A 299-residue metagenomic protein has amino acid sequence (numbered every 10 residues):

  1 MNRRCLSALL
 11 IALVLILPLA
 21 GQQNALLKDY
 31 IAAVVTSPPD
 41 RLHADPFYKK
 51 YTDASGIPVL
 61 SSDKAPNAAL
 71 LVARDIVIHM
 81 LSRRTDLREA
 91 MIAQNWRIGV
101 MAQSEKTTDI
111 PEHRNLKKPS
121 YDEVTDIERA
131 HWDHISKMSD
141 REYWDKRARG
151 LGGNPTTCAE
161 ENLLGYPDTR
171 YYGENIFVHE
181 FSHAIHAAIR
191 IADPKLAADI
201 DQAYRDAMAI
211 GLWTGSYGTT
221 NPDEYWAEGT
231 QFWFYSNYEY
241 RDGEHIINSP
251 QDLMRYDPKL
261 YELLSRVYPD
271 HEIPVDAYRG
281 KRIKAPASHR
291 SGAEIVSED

Functional and structural regions predicted by a protein language model:
M1-L9: Bacterial N-terminal signal peptides that target proteins for export
A8-P18: Bacterial N-terminal signal peptides
V14, M80-R84, Y268: Hydrophobic, Leu/Ile/Phe/Ala-enriched alpha-helical segments that form helix-helix packing faces
I16, G21, D140-Y143: Intrinsic disorder/low-complexity segments
P18, S82, D86, H186 (+2 more regions): A generic secondary-structure boundary signal that marks alpha-helix termini
L19-D122, V275-D299: N-terminal low-structure segments adjacent to metalloprotease catalytic domains across cellular compartments
G56-I57, P66-A203, G243-I246: Acidic/His-rich structured neighborhood in mature extracellular/periplasmic domains
L60, W132-P155, P167, D201-K284 (+1 more regions): Metalloprotease/metallohydrolase-associated module, dominated by Zn2+-dependent proteases
